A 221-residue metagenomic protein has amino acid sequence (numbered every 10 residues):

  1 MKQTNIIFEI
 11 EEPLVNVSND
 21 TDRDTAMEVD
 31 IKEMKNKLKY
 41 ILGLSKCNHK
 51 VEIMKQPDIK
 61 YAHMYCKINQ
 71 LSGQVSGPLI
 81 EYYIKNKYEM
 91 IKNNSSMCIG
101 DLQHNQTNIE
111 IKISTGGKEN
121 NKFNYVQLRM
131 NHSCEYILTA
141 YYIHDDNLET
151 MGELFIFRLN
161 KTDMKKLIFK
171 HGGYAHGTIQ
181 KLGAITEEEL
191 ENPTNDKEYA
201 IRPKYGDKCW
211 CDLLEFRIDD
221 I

Functional and structural regions predicted by a protein language model:
K2-N108, K112-I221: Nucleic-acid endonuclease domains
